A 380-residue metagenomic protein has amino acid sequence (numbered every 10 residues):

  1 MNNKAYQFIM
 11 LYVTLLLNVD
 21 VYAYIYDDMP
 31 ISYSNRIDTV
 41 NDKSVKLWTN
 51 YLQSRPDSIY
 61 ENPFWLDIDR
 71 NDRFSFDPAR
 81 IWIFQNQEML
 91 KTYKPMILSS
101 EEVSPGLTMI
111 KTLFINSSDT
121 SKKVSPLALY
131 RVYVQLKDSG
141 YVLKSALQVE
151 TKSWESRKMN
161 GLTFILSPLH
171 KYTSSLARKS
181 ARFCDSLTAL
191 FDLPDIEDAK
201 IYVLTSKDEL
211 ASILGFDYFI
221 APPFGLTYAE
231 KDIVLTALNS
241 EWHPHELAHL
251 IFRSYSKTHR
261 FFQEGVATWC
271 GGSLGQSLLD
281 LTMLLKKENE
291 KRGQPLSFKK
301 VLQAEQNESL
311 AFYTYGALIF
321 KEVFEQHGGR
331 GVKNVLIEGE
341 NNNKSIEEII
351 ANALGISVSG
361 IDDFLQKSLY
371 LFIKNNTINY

Functional and structural regions predicted by a protein language model:
M1-D28: Bacterial Sec-dependent N-terminal signal peptides
Y24-V45, T49-P56, L66-R178, F191-I196 (+3 more regions): Non-catalytic architectural context of zinc metalloproteases
S32, R36-S54, S58, F298-K300 (+3 more regions): Solvent-exposed, amphipathic alpha-helical segments
V40, K179, A311-Y315: Soluble or luminal CAZymes and related metallo-dependent hydrolases
V45, T49, A177-C184, P244-A248 (+5 more regions): Extracytoplasmic/secreted envelope proteins and their assembly/folding machinery, especially bacterial periplasmic
Q85-I115, L238, W242-L247, F261-T268 (+1 more regions): Short N-terminal secondary-structure initiator segments
W154-H259, I346-I349: Juxtacatalytic substrate-recognition/specificity segment
V234, K257-Y380: Acidic/His/Gly-enriched intrinsically disordered linker/tail segments that often contain short helix/coil "MoRF-like"
